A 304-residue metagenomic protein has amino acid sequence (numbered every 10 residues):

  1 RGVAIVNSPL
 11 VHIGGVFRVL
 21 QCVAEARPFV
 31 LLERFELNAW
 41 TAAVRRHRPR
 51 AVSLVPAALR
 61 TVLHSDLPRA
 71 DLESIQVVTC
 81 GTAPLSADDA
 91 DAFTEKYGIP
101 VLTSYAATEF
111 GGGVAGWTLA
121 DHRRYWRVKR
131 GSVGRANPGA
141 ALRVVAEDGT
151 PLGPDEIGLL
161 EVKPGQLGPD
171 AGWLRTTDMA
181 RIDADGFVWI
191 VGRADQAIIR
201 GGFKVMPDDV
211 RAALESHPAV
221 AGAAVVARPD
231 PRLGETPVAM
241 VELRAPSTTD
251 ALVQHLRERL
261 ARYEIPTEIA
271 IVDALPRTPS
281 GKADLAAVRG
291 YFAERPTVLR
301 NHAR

Functional and structural regions predicted by a protein language model:
R1-V3, V11-A51, S65: Conserved AMP-binding/adenylation subdomain of ANL enzymes
A24, P49-L54, L63-R127, A141: Gly/Ser/Thr-rich phosphate-binding loop
V52, L159-E161, G172, T177-E264 (+2 more regions): AMP-binding/adenylate-forming catalytic core of the ANL superfamily
T82, A106, G134, D178 (+1 more regions): Active-site glycine-centered loops adjacent to acidic/histidine catalytic or metal-binding residues that shape
P84, W117, R123-L167, A171: Adenylate-forming AMP-binding core of the ANL superfamily, especially NRPS adenylation
L102-E109, G134-A136, V226-R228, A270: Beta-strand->loop->alpha-helix junctions that form or flank phosphate-binding loops in nucleotide-handling enzymes
A261-K282, R300-R304: AMP-binding/adenylate-forming catalytic domain of the ANL superfamily
G290-R304: Acidic/polar alpha-helix N-cap and adjacent early helical turns within long charge-rich amphipathic helices/linkers
